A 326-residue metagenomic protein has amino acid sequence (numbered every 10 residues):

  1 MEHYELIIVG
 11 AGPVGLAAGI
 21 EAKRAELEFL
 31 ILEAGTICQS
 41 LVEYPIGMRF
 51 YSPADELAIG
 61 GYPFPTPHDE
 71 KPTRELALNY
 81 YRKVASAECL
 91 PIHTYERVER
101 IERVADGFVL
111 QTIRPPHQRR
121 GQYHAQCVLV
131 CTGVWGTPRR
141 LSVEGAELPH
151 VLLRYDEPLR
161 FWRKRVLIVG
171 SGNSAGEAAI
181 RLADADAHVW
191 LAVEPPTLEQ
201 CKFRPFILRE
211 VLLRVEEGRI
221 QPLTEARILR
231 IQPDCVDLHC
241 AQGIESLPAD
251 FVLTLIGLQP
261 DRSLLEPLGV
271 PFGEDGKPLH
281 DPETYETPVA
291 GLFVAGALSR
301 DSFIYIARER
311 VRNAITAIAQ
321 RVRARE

Functional and structural regions predicted by a protein language model:
E2-V14, K164-G172: Beta1/beta-strand and adjacent pyrophosphate-binding region of the FAD-binding site in flavoprotein oxidoreductases
L6, P13-L90, G176-P205, G273-D275: Beta1-alpha1 glycine-rich phosphate/pyrophosphate-binding loop at the start of Rossmann-like nucleotide-binding domains
C89, H93-E96, R100-T112, P116-H117 (+2 more regions): A Rossmann-like FAD-binding core segment of flavoenzymes
T94, R103, H117-L148, I304: Glycine/serine-rich phosphate-binding loop and adjoining beta1-alpha1 elements at the start of nucleotide-handling
C131-T132, V169, L255-I256, A295-L298: Short, well-ordered coil/turn residues at beta-beta hairpins and beta-strand->alpha-helix junctions within
T132-A185, D275-E283: Glycine-rich dinucleotide-binding loop and its adjacent helix/turn
A146-R160, L258-F303: FAD-site-proximal beta/loop scaffold in flavoenzymes
A295-E326: A conserved FAD-binding loop/helix module that cradles the flavin
